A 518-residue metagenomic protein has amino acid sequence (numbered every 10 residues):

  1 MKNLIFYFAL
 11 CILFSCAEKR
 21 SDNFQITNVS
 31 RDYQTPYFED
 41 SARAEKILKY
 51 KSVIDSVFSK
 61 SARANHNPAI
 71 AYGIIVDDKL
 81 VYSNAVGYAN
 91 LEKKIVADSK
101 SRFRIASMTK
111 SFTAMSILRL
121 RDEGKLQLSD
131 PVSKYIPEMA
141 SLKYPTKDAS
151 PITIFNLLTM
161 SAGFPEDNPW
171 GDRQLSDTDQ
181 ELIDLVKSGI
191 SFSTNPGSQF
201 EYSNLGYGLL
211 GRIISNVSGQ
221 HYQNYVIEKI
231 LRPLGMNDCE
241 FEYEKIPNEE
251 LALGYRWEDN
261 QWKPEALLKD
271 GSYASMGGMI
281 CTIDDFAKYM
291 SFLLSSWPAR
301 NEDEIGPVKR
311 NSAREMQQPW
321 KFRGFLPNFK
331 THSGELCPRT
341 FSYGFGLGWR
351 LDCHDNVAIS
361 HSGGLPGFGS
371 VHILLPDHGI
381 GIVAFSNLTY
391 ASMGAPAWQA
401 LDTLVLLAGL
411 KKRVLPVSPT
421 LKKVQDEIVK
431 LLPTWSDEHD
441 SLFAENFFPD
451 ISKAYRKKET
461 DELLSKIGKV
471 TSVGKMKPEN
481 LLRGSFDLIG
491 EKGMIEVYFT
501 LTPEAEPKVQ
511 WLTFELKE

Functional and structural regions predicted by a protein language model:
M1-Q25: Bacterial Sec-dependent N-terminal signal peptides
C16-N84, S215, Q220-E228, R232 (+5 more regions): Catalytic loop of the DD-peptidase/beta-lactamase superfamily, centered on the K-T-G motif and neighboring
Y50-I54, N84, K134, G171-N195 (+2 more regions): Short, charged, amphipathic alpha-helices and their helix-cap/turn boundaries
K60-G73, E92-L157, S193-L205, A274-G277: Short active-site loop at a secondary-structure junction that contains or immediately precedes the catalytic residue(s)
A62-V96, L128, D172-Q180, N237 (+1 more regions): A short, well-structured edge-of-sheet supersecondary motif
A89-S99, S392-L401: A short, polar/charged loop-to-alpha-helix boundary motif
R104-M108, L120-P165, P169, S191 (+1 more regions): Active-site helix/loop module of the DD-peptidase/beta-lactamase fold, centered on the serine-lysine SxxK catalytic
D437-P478: Short solvent-exposed beta->alpha transition segments
